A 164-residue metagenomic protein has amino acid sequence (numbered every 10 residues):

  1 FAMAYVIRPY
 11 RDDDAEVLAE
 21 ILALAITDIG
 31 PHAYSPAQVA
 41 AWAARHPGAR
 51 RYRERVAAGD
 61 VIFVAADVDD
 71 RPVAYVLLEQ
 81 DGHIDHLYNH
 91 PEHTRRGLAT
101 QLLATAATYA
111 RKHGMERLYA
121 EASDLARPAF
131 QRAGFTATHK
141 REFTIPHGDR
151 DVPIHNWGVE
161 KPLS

Functional and structural regions predicted by a protein language model:
F1-A2: Short, Lys/Arg-enriched N-terminal segments with co-localized hydrophobic residues within the first ~10-30 amino acids
Y5, P9-D12, E20-E92, L103-T105 (+3 more regions): Acetyl-CoA-dependent GNAT
G59, H83, E116, P153-H155: Exposed loop/turn and edge beta-strand positions of beta-sandwich/beta-sheet ligand-binding modules
G97: Conserved G/P- and acidic residue-centered "switch" motifs that form tight phosphate/ATP-binding loops in soluble
L102, A126-A129: Conserved short alpha-helix immediately C-terminal to the canonical SAM/SAH-binding motif I of Rossmann-like
A110-S123: Conserved GNAT acetyl-CoA-binding A-motif
Y119-E121, T136-G158: Conserved catalytic-core motifs of GNAT/GCN5-like acyltransferases
F130-Q131, F135: Conserved active-site tyrosine of GNAT-family acetyltransferases
